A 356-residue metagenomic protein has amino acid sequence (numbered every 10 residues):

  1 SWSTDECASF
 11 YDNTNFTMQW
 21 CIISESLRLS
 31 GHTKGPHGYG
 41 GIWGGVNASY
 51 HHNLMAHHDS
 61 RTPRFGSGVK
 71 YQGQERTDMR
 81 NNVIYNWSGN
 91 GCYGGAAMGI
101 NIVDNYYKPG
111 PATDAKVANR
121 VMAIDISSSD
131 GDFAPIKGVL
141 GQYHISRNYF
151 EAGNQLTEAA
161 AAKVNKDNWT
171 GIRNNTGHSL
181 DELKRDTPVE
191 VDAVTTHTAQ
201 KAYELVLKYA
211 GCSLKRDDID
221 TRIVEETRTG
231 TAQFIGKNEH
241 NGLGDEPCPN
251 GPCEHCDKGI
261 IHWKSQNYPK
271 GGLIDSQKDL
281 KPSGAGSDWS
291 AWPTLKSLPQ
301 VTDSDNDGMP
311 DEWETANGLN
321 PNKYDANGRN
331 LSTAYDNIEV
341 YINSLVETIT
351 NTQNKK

Functional and structural regions predicted by a protein language model:
S1, Y11, W43, T302-N306 (+2 more regions): Solvent-exposed, acidic/flexible segments
S1-W2, T14-T33, G38-F65, G73-S88 (+2 more regions): Right-handed parallel beta-helix
E6-D12, S30-K34, Y39-G44, R61-Y71 (+3 more regions): Glycine-rich beta-solenoid repeat tracts in large extracellular/virion proteins
G110-T113, G153-L156, G318-N320: Acidic glycine-/aspartate-rich tracts in secreted/extracellular proteins
S146, F150-S304, P310-E312, S332 (+1 more regions): C-terminal functional modules
P310-N320: K/E-rich alpha-helical interaction surfaces of small helical-bundle regulatory domains
P321-S332: Short acidic, glycine/serine/threonine-rich helix-capping segments at coil-helix boundaries
K355-K356: Short, solvent-exposed mixed-charge patches
